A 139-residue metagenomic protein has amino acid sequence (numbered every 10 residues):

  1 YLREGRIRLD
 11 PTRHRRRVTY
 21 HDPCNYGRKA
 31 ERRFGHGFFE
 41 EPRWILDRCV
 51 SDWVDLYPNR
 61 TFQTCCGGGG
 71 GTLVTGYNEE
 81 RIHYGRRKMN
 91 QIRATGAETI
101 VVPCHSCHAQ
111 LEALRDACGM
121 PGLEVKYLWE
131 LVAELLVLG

Functional and structural regions predicted by a protein language model:
Y1-G139: Iron-sulfur cluster-binding electron-transfer modules in prokaryotic oxidoreductases
